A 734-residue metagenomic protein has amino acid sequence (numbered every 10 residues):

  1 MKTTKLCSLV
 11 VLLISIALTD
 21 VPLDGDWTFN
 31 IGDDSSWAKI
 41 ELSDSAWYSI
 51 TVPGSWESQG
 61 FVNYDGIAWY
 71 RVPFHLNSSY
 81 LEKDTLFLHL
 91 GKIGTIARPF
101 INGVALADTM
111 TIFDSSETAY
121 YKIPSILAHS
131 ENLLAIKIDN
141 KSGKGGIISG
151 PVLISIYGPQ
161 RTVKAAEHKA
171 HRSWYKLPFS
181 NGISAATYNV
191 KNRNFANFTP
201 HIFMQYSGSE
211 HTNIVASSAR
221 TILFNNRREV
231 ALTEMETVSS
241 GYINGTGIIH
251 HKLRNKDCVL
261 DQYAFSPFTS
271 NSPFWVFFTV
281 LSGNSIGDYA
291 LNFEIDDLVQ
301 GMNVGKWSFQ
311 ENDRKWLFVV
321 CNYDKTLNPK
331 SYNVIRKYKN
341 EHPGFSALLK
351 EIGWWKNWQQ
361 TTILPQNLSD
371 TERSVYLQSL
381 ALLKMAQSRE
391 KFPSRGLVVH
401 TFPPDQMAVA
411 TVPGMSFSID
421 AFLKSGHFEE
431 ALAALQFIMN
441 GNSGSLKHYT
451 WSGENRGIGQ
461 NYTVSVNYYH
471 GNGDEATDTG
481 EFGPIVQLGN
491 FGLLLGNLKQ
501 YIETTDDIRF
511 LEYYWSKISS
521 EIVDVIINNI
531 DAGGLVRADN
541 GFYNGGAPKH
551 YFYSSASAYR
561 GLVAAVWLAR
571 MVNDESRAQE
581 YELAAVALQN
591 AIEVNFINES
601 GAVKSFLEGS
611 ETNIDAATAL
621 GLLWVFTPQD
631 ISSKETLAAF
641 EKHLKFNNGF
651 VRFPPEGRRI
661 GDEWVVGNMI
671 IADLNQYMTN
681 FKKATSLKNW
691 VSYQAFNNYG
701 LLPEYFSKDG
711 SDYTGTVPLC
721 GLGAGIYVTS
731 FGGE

Functional and structural regions predicted by a protein language model:
L23-S36, W47-I50, G54-S55, I112 (+1 more regions): An acidic-aromatic loop/edge-strand motif
W47, F74, S78-G103, L134-I138: Aromatic-lined ligand-binding clefts that engage carbohydrates, nucleic acids, or primary amines
S55, R98, I138-V375, P413-G414 (+2 more regions): Terminal accessory carbohydrate-recognition/targeting modules of carbohydrate-active enzymes
S78, Q359-L368, A381-L382, S416-E430 (+6 more regions): Well-ordered alpha-helical scaffold segments within catalytic/enzyme domains
T162-S218, M407, N467-T477, P484-N490 (+3 more regions): C-terminal capping/lid segments that line or modulate ligand- or cofactor-binding pockets
G241-G247, K252, K391-H400, L423-G533 (+1 more regions): Helix-terminus loop motifs that line ligand-binding clefts
W316-N340, G396-M415, R456-L493, E503 (+3 more regions): The feature captures the catalytic groove of carbohydrate-active enzymes
V375, V412, W451-N472, K549-S557 (+4 more regions): Extended ligand-binding clefts on enzyme/binding-domain cores
